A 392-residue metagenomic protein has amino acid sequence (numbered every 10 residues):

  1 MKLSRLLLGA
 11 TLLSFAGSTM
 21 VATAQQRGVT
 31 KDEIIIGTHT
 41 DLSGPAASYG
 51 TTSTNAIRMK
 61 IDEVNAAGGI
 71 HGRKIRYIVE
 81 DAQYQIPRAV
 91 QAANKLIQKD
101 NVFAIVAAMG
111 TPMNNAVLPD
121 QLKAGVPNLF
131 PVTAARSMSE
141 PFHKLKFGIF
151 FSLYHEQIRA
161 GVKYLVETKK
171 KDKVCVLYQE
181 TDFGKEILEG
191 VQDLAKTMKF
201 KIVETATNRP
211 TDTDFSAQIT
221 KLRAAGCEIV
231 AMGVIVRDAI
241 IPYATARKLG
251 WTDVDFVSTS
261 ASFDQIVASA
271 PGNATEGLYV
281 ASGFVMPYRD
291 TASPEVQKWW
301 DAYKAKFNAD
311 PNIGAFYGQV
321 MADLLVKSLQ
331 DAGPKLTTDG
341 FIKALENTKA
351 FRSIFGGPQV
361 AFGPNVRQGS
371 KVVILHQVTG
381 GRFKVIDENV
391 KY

Functional and structural regions predicted by a protein language model:
M1-I35, A66, V390-Y392: Short, low-complexity disordered leader/linker segments with a strong preference for bacterial N-terminal type II
T23-T38, G69-K74, V166-D172: Immediate post-signal peptide segment of exported/extracytoplasmic ligand-binding proteins
R27-R58, E80-P87, M109-G110, L177-E186 (+3 more regions): Extracytoplasmic "Venus flytrap"
E33-I35, S48-N55, E63-E140, N208-F215 (+1 more regions): Beta-alpha junction/loop-to-helix N-cap segments that form part of ligand/metal-binding clefts
P87, N101-T205, D255-V280: Extracytoplasmic ligand/sensor domains, especially the bilobed periplasmic-binding protein
A89, I149-K173, T213-S216, A239-I240 (+4 more regions): Hydrophobic alpha-helical segments within soluble ligand-binding/sensing domains
A246-G318, T379, F383-Y392: Extracellular/periplasmic periplasmic-binding protein-like sensory domains
N308-A315, V326-R382: Segments of small-molecule ligand-sensing domains
